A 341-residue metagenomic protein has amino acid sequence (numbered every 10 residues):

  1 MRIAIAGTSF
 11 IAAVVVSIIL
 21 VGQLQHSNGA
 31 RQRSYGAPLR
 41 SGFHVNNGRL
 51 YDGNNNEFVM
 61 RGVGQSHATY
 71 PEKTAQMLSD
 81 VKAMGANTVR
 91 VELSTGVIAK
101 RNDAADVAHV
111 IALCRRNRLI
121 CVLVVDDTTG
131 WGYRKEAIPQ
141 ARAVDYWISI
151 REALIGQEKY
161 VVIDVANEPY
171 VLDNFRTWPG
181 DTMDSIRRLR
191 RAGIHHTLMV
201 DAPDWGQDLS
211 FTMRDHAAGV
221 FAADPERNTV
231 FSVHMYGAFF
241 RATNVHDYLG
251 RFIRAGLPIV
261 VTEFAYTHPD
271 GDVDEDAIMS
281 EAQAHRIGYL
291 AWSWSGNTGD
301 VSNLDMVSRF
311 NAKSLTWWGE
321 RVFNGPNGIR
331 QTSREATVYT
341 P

Functional and structural regions predicted by a protein language model:
M1-F10: N-terminal Sec-pathway targeting helices
A12-Q23: Hydrophobic alpha-helical membrane-insertion segments, chiefly the h-region of N-terminal signal peptides
L24-T88, W317, G328, V338: N-terminal carbohydrate-binding accessory modules
L39-F43, P71, V144-V162, A166-G296 (+1 more regions): Extracellular glycoside hydrolase catalytic/binding regions
K73-G130, Q140-D145, M183, R190-A192 (+1 more regions): Aromatic-lined substrate-binding rim segments of carbohydrate-active enzymes
G132, E136: Short acidic-hydrophobic catalytic motif
